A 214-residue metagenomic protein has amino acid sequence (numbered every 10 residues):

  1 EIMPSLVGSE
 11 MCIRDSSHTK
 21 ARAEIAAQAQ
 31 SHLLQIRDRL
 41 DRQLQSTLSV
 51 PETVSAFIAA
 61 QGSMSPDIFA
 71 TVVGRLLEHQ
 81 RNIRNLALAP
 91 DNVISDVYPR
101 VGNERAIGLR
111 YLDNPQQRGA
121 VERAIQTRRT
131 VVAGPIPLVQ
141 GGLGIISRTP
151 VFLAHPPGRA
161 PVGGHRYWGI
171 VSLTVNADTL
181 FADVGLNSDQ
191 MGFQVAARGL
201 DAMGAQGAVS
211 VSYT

Functional and structural regions predicted by a protein language model:
E1, S49, G119: Active-site phosphate/pyrophosphate-handling residues
E1-G8, I13: Single conserved hydrophobic/aromatic residue that forms the stacking wall/gate of nucleotide- or nucleobase-binding
I2, H18, R22, R110-D113: Alpha-helix initiation/capping motif
I13-D15, Y213: Short, low-complexity export/processing leader segments characterized by acidic and small residues
H18-P51, I58-P66: Membrane-proximal amphipathic alpha-helices that sit immediately adjacent to an N-terminal transmembrane/signal-anchor
A26, Q30, L34, A59-Y213: Intrinsically disordered, low-complexity polar/acidic regions
V50-T53, G102: Short acidic (Asp/Glu) and glycine-rich catalytic loops that position anionic groups and cofactors
